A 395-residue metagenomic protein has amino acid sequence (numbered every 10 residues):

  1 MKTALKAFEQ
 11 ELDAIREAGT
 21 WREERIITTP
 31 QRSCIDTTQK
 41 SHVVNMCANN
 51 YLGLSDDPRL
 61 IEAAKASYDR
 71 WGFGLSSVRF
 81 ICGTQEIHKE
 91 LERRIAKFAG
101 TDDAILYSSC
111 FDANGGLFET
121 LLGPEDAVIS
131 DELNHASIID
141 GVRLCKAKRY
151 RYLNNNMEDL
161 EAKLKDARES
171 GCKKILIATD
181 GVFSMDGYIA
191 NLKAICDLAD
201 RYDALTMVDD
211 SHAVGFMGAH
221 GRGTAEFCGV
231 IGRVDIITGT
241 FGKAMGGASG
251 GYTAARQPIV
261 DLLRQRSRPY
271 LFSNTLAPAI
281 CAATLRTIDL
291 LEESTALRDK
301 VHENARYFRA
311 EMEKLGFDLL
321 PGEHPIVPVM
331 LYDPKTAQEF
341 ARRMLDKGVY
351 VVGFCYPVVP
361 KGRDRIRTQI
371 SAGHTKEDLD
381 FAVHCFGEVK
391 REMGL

Functional and structural regions predicted by a protein language model:
K6-F73, A204: N-terminal "arm"/small-domain region of PLP-dependent enzymes with the aminotransferase-like
N50, Y150, N154-V208: Active-site phosphate-binding strand-loop segment of PLP-dependent enzymes
P58, E62-A66, R70, R93 (+3 more regions): PLP-dependent enzyme catalytic core of the Aspartate aminotransferase-like
E62, A66-C110: Conserved N-terminal alpha-helix of the aminotransferase class I/II PLP-enzyme fold
S109, I129-C145: Substrate-binding/gating loop at the entrance of the active-site cleft, primarily in PLP-dependent aminotransferase-like
L117-A136, M157: Conserved PLP-anchoring active-site segment centered on the Schiff-base-forming lysine
Y202-L205, H212, M217-E323: Active-site C-terminal subdomain of aminotransferase-like
D299-F308, E313-G348, V358, R363 (+1 more regions): Conserved PLP-binding catalytic core of the aspartate aminotransferase-like
